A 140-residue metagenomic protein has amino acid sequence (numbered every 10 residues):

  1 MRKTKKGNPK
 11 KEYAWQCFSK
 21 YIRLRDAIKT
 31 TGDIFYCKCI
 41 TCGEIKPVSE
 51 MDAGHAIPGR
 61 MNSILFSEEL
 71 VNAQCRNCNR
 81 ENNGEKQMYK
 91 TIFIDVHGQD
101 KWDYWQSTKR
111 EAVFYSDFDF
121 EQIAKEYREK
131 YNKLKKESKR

Functional and structural regions predicted by a protein language model:
M1-Y21, D26-I28, G43-I45, W105-R140: A boundary/linker detector
K10, S63, E81: Conserved aromatic-histidine-acidic binding/catalytic patches
A14, F18, E85, Y89 (+2 more regions): Alpha-helical structural motif
W15-F18, R25-K38, S67-V71: Short metal-coordination and nucleic-acid-contact micro-motifs, chiefly zinc-binding Cys/His arrays
T31, S63-I64, G84: Short histidine-centered beta-strand/loop micro-motifs that create catalytic or ligand/metal-coordination sites
F35-V71: Histidine-centered nuclease catalytic patch
P47, V71-G98: Short Cys/His-centered divalent metal-binding micro-motifs
G59-V71, I94-K109: Short microdomains enriched in Cys/His and/or Lys/Arg
